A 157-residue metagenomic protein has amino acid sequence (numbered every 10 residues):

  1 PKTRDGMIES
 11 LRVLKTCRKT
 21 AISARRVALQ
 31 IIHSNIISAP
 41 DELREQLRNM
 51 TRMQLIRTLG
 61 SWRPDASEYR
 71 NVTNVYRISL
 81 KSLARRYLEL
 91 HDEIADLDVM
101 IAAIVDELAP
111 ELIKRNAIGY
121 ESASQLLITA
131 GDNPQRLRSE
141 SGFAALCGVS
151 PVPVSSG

Functional and structural regions predicted by a protein language model:
P1-R4: Metal-dependent DNA phosphodiester-chemistry modules and their immediately adjacent helices/loops in DNA-processing
G6-E111: Glycine-rich, often acidic, oxyanion-interacting loops/wings at catalytic, nucleic-acid, or phospho-protein interfaces
E111-G157: Phosphate-backbone recognition surface of nucleic-acid-processing proteins
